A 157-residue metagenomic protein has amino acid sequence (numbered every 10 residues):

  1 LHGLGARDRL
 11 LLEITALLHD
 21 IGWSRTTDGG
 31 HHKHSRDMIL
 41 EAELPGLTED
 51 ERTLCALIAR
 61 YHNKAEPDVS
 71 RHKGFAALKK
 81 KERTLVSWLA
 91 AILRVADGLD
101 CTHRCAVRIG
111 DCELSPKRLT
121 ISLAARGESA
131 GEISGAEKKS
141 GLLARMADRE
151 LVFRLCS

Functional and structural regions predicted by a protein language model:
L1-C112: Divalent metal-dependent catalytic cores for phosphoryl transfer on phosphate-bearing substrates
K73, F153-S157: C-terminal amphipathic alpha-helical interaction region
L93, L99-R154: Low-complexity, glycine/alanine/valine/leucine- and proline-rich hydrophobic stretches
